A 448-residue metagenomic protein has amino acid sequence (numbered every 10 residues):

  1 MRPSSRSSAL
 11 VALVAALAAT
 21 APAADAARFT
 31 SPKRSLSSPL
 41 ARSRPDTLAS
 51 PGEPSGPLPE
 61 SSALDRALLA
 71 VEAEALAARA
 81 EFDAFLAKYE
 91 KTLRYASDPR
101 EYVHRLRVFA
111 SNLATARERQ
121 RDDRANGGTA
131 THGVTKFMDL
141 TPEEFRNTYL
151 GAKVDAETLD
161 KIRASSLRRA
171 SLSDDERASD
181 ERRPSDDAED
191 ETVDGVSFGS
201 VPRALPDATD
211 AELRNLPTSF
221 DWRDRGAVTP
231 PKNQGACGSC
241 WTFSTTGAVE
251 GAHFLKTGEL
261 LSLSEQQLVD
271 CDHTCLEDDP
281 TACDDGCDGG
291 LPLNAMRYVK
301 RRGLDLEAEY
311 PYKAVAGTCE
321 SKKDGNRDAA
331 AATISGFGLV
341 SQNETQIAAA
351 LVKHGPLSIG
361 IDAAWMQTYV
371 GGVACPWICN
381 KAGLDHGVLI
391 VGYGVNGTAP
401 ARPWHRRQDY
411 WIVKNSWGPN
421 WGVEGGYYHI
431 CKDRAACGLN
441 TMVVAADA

Functional and structural regions predicted by a protein language model:
M1-S4: N-terminal secretory signal peptides that target proteins for export/translocation
R6-A26: Cleavable N-terminal signal peptides of Sec/SRP-targeted secreted and luminal proteins
A24-A448: Catalytic-core signature of thiol
